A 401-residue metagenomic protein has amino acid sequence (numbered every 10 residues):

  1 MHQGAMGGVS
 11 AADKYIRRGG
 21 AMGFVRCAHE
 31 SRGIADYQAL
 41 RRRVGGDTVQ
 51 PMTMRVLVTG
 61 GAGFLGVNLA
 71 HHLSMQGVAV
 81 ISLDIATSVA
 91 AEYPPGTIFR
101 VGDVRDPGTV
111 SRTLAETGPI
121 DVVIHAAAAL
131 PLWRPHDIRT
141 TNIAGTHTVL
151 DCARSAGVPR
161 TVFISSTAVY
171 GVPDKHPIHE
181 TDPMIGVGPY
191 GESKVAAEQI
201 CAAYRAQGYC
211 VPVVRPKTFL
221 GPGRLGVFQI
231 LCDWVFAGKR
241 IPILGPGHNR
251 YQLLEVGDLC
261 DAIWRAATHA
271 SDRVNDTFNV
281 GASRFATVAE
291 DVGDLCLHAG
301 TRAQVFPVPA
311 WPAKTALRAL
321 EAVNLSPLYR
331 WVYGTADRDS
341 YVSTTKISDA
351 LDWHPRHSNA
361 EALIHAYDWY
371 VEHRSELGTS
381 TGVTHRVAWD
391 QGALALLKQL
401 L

Functional and structural regions predicted by a protein language model:
L57-Q76: N-terminal Rossmann NAD(P)H-binding glycine-rich loop of SDR-like oxidoreductase domains
V104-T141, C152, V169-V172: NAD(P)H-binding glycine-rich loop region in Rossmannoid oxidoreductase-like domains and their noncatalytic homologs
H125, T148-Y190: Conserved Rossmann-fold NAD(P)-dependent oxidoreductase catalytic core, especially the SDR/UDP-sugar
G171, P212-I230: Flexible, glycine-rich beta-alpha linker
V187-P212: Active-site Tyr-X1-5-Lys
A196, R224-I230, L244-A267, N275-N279: Substrate-positioning beta->alpha
H269-L328, T344, I364-H365, L377-T379 (+1 more regions): Mid/C-terminal beta-alpha module of Rossmann-like enzyme folds, strongest in SDR-family dehydrogenases/epimerases
L328-L401: C-terminal amphipathic/interface module of NAD(P)-dependent oxidoreductases and related NAD-binding regulators
